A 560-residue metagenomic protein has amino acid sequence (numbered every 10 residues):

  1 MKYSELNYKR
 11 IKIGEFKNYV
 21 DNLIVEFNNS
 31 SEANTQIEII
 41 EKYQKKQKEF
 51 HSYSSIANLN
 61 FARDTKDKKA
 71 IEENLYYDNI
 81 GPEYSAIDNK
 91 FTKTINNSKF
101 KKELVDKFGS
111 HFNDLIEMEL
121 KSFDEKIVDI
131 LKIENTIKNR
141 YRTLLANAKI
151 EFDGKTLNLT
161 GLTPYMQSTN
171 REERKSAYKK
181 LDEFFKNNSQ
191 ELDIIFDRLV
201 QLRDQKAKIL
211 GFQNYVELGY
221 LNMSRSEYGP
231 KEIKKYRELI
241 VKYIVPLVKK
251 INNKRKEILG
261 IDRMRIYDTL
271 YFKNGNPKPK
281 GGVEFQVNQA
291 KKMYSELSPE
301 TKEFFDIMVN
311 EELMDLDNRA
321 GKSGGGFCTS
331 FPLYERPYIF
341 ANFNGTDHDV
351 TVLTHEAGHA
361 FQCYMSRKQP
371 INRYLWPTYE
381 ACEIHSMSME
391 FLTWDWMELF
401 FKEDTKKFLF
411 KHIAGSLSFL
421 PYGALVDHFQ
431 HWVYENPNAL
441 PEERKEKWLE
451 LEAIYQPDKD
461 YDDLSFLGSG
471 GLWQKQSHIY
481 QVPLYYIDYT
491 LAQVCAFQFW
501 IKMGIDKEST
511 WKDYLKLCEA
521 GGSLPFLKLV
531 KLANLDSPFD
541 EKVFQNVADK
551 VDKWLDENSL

Functional and structural regions predicted by a protein language model:
M1-P277: A well-structured
N22-S30, I56-R63, F112-E119, K155-N170 (+9 more regions): Conserved catalytic-core motifs characterized by acidic clusters
D114-E117, L353, F361, S388 (+5 more regions): C-terminal, non-catalytic "cap/extension" segments appended to globular domains
F196-A207, F212-Q213, I251-R255, G358-K368 (+1 more regions): Long, well-ordered alpha-helical segments
K242-Y243, S366, P377-K406, H412-A414 (+2 more regions): Post-HExxH zinc-binding segment in Zn-dependent metallohydrolases
R263-Q289, L417-F419, A424: Long, K/E/R/D-enriched contiguous segments that form extended
N274-Y334, T346-D347: Auxiliary, metal-adjacent structural segments of Zn-dependent hydrolase domains
A341-S366, E383-S386, F391, F429 (+1 more regions): Active-site recognition of the HExxH zinc-binding catalytic motif
